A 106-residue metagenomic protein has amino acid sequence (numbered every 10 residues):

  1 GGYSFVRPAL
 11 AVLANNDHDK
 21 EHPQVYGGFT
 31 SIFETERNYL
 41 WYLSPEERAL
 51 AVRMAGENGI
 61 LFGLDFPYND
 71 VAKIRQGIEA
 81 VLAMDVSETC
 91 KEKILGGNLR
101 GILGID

Functional and structural regions predicted by a protein language model:
G1-L61: Catalytic pocket-lining loop regions of alpha/beta-barrel enzymes, especially the amidohydrolase/enolase/GH5 lineages
G2-Y3, F66-Y68: Short, glycine/acidic-enriched loop or turn micro-motifs at the edges of active sites
L50, G56-L61, Y68-D106: Mid-to-C-terminal alpha-helical segments outside catalytic/metal-binding sites
